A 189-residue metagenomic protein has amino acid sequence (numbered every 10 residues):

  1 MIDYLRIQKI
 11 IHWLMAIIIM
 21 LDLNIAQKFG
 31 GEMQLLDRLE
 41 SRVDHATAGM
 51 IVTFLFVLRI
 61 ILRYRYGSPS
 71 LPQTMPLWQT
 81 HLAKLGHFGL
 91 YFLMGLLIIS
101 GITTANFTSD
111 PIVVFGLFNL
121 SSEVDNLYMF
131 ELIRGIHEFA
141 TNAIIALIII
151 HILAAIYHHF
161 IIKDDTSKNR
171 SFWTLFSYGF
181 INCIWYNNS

Functional and structural regions predicted by a protein language model:
M1-S189: Membrane-embedded alpha-helical bundles that constitute the cytochrome b-like, heme-associated redox core of multi-pass
